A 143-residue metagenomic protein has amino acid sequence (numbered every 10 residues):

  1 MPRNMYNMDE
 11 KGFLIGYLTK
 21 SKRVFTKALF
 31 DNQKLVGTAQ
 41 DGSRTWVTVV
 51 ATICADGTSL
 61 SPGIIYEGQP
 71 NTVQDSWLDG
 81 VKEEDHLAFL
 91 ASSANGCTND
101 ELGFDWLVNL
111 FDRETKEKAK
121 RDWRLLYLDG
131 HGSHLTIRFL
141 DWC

Functional and structural regions predicted by a protein language model:
M1-C143: RecA-like helicase/translocase P-loop NTPase motor core
